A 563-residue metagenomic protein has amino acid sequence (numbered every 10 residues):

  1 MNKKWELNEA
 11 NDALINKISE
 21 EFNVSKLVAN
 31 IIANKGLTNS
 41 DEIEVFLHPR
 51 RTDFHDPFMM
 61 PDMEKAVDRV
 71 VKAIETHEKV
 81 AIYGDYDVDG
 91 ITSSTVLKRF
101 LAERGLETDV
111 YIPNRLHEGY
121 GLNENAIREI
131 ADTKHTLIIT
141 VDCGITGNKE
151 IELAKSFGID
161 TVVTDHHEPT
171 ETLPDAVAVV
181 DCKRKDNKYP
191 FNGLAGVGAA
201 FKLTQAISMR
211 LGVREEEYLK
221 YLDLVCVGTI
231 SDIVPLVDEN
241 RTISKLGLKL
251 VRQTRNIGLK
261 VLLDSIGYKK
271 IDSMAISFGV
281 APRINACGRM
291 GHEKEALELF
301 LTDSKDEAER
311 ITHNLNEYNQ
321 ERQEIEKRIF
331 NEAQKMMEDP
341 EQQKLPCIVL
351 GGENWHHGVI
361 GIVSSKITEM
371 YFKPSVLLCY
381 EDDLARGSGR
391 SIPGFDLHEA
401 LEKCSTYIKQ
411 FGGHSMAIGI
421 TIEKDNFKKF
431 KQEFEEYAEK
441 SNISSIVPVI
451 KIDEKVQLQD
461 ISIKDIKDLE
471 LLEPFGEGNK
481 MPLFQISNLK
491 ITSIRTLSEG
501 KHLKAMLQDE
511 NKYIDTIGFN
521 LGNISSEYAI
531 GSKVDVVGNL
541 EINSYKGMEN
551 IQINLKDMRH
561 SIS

Functional and structural regions predicted by a protein language model:
N2, N8-L137, F157, S208-K429 (+3 more regions): Hydrophobic helix-and-loop "lid/oligomerization" segment in the mid-to-C-terminal part of catalytic domains
L7, V163, V179-D181, C226 (+5 more regions): Structural signal for conserved beta-strand scaffold positions within catalytic alpha/beta enzyme cores
E75-E78, E307-I311, Y318-L350, K403-S563: Mid-to-C-terminal polyanion-binding domains and interfaces
I82, V162-V163, T229, V536: Residue-level marker for buried hydrophobic side chains located in beta-strands that build the well-ordered beta-sheet
V96, L173-V213, Y218-I230: Short alpha-helices
T136, V177, D535: Conserved acidic residues
V141-L194: Histidine/acidic-residue-rich, glycine-tolerant segments that coordinate divalent metal ions
H166-H167, H356, H414, H502: Histidine-centered active-site/metal-ligand motif
